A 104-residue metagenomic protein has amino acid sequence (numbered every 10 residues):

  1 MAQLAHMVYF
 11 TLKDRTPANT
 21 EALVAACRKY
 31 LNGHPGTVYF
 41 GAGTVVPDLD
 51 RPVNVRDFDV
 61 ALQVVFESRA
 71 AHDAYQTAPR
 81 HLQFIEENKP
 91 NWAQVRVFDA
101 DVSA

Functional and structural regions predicted by a protein language model:
M1-D59, Q63, E67-A74, A100-A104: Short S/T/G/P-rich N-terminal loop/turn motif that feeds into the first structured element of a domain
R69-V95: C-terminal structural segments of small proteins and small subunits
